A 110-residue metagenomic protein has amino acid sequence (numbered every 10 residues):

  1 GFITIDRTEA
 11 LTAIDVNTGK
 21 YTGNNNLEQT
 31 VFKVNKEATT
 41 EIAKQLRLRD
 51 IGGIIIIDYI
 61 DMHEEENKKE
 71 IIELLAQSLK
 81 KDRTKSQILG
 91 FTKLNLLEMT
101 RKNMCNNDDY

Functional and structural regions predicted by a protein language model:
G1-Y110: Conserved glycine-centered short motifs in functionally critical loops
